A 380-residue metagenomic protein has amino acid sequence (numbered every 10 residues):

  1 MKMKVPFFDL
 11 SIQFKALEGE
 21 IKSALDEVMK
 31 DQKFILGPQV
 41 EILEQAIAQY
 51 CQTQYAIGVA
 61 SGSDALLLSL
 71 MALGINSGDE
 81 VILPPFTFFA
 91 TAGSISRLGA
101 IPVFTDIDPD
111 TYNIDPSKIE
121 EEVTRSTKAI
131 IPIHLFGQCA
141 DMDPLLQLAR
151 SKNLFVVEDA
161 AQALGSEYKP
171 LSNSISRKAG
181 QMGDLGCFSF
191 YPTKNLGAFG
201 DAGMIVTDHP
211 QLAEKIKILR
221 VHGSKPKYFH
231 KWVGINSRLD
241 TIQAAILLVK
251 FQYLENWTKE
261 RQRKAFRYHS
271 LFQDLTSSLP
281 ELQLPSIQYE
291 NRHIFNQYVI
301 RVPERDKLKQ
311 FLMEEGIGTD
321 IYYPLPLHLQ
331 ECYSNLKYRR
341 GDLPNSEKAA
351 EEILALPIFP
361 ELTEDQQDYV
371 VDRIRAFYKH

Functional and structural regions predicted by a protein language model:
M1-D31: N-terminal "arm"/small-domain region of PLP-dependent enzymes with the aminotransferase-like
S11, S23, V40-A46, Y50-Q54 (+8 more regions): PLP-dependent aminotransferase class I/II
Q32-E80, S94-L98, F104-D106: Phosphate-binding glycine-rich loop
I57, I82, V103, V156-V157 (+4 more regions): Structural detector of well-ordered beta-strand residues that form the stable sheet scaffold of enzyme domains
A65, T87, P357: Conserved SAM-binding loop
M71-A163, E167: PLP-dependent aminotransferase-like
S94-I95, L148, K178, N195 (+1 more regions): Hydrophobic/aromatic ligand-binding patch that stacks against planar heteroaromatic rings of cofactors or nucleotides
E158-G197, P226-K231: Conserved active-site segment immediately N-terminal to the catalytic lysine that forms the internal aldimine
